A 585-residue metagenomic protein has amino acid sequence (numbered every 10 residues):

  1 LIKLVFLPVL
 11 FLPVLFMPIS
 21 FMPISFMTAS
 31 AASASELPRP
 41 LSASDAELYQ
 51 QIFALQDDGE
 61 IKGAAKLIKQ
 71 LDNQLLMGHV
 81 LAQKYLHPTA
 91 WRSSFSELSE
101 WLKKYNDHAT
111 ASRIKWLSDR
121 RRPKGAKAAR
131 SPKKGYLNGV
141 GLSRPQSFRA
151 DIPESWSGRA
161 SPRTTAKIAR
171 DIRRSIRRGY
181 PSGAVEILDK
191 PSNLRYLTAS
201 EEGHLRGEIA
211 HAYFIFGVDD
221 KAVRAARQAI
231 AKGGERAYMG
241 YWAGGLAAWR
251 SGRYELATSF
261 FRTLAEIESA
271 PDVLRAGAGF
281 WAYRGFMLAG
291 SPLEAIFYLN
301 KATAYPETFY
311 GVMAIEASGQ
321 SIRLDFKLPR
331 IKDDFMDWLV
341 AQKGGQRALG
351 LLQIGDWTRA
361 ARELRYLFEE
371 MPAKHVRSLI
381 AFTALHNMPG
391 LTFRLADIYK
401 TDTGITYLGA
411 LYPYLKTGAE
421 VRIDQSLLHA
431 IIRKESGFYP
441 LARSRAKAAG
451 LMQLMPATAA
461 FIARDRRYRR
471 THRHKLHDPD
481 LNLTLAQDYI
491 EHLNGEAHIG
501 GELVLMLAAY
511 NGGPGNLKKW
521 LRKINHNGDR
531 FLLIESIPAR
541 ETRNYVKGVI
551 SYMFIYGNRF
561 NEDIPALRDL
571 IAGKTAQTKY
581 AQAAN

Functional and structural regions predicted by a protein language model:
V5-S25: Bacterial N-terminal signal peptides
T28-V80, A111, A129-R177, L324-G344 (+1 more regions): N-terminal leader/linker segments that initiate helical-solenoid repeat arrays
F53-I61, T89-F95, V140-F148, I176-L188 (+4 more regions): Helix-turn-helix repeat elements of alpha-solenoid scaffolds
Q74-M77, A82-L86, F95-A111, W116-L117 (+13 more regions): Catalytic glycan-binding domains that act on GlcNAc-containing polysaccharides
W156-L194, T198-E201, E208: Solenoidal tandem-repeat scaffolds enriched in leucines and small polar residues
I296, T303, E307, E316-A348 (+2 more regions): Extracellular/periplasmic ectodomains of large secreted or surface enzymes and adhesion receptors
